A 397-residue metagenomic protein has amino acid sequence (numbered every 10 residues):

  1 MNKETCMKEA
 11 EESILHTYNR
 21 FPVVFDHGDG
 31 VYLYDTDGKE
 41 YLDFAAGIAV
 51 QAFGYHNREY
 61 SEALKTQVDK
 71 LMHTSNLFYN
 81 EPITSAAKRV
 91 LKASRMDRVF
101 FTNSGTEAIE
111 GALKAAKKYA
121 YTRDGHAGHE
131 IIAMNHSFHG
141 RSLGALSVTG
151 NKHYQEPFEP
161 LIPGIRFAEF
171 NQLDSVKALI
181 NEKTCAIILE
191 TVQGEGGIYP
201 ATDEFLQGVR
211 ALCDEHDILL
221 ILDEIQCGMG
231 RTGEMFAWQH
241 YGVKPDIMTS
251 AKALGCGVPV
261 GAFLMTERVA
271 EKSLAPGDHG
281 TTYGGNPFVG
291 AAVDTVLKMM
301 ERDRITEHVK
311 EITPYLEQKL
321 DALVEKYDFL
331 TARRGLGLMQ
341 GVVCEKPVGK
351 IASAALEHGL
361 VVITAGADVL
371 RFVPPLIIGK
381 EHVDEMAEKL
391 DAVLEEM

Functional and structural regions predicted by a protein language model:
M1-M397: Conserved N-terminal phosphate-binding loop of PLP-dependent enzymes in the Aspartate aminotransferase
